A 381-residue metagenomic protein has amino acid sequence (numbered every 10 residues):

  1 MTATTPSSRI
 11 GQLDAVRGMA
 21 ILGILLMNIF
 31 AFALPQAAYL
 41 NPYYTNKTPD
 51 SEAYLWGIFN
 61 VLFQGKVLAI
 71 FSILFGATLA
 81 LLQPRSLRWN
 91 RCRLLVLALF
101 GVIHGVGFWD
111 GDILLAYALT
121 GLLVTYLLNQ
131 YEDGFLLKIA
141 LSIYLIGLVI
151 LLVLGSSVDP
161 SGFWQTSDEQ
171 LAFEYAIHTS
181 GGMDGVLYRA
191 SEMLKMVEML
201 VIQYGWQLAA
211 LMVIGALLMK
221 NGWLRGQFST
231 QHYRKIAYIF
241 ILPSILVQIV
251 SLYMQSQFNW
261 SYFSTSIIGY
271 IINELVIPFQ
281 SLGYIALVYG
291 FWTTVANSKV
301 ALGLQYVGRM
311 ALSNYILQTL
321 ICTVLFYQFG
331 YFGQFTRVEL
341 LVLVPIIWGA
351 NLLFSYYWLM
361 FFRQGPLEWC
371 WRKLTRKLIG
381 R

Functional and structural regions predicted by a protein language model:
T2-F75: N-terminal signal-anchor module of multipass membrane proteins
A38-N46, Y253-I268, S298: Membrane-interface interhelical connector segments
N46-F59, S180-M196, W260-Y270: Juxtamembrane membrane-water interface segments that cap and precede transmembrane helices
A69-P84, L115-L128, Q203-G226, I277-A296: Specific transmembrane alpha-helix
R85-R88, Y126-S142, L217-I239: Solvent-exposed interhelical
L141-K220: Long hydrophobic alpha-helical segments that form multi-pass transmembrane helix bundles in integral membrane proteins
Y262-F361: Alpha-helical transmembrane segments of multi-pass integral membrane proteins
R363-R381: Membrane-proximal cytoplasmic C-terminal regulatory module of class A 7TM GPCRs
